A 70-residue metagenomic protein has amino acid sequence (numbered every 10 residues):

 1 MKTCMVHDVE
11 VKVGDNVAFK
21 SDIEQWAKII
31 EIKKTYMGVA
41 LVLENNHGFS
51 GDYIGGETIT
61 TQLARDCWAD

Functional and structural regions predicted by a protein language model:
M1-V13: Mixed-charge, Lys/Arg-rich low-complexity intrinsically disordered regions
M5, K34-M37, G56, T60-L63: Serine/threonine-rich, low-complexity intrinsically disordered segments
E10, I30-K33, C67: Short, exposed beta-strand/loop patches in secreted or surface proteins that constitute
D22-G55: Basic/aromatic-rich interaction segments and small domains that mediate binding to polyanionic partners
H47-D70: Intrinsically disordered, low-complexity, charged/polar segments
